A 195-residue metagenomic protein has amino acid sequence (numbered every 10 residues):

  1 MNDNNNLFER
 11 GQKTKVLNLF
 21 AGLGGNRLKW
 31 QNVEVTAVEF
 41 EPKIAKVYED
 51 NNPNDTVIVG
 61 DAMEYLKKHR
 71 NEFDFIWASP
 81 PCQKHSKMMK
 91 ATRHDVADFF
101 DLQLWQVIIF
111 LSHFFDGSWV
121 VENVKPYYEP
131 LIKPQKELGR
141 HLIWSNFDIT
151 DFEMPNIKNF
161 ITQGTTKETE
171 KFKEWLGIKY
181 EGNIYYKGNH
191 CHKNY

Functional and structural regions predicted by a protein language model:
M1-K15: S-adenosyl-L-methionine-dependent nucleic acid methyltransferase catalytic domains
N2-N6, Y48, K90: Intrinsic low-complexity, intrinsically disordered segments enriched in polar/basic residues
L7, Y65-F75, C82-Y195: Class I S-adenosyl-L-methionine
F8-Q12, E49-D55, H94-F99: Intrinsically disordered, low-complexity coil segments
Q12, Q31, P53, H69-E72 (+1 more regions): Residue-level preference for short coil/turn positions at secondary-structure junctions
V16-L66: SAM cofactor-binding core of SAM-dependent methyltransferases, primarily the Rossmann-like beta-alpha-beta module
L19, V38-E39, G60, A78-S79 (+2 more regions): Short His-Asn-centered micro-motif
